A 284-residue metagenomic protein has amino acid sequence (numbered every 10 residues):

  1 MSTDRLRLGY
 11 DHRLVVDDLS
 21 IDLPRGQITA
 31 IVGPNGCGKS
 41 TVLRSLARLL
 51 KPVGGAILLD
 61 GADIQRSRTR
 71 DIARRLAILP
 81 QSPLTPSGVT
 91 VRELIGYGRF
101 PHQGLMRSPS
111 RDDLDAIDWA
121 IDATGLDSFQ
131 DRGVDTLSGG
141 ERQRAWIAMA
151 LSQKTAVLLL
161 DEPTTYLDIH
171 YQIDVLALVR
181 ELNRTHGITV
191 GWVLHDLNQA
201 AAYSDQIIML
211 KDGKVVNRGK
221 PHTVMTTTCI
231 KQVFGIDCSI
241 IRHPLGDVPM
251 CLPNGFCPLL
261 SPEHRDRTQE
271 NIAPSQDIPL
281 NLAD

Functional and structural regions predicted by a protein language model:
M1-T3, V16-D18: Conserved structural motif at the start of ABC-family nucleotide-binding domains
V32-P34: The feature captures the beta-strand-to-loop junction immediately N-terminal to the Walker
A47: Helix-to-loop junction immediately C-terminal to a conserved catalytic motif
G55-D63, I72: Conserved ABC transporter NBD signature motif
S108, G133-L137, E141: Conserved ABC ATPase signature
L158-E162: Catalytic Walker B motif of ABC-type/P-loop ATPase nucleotide-binding domains
V233-D284: ABC ATPase nucleotide-binding domains
